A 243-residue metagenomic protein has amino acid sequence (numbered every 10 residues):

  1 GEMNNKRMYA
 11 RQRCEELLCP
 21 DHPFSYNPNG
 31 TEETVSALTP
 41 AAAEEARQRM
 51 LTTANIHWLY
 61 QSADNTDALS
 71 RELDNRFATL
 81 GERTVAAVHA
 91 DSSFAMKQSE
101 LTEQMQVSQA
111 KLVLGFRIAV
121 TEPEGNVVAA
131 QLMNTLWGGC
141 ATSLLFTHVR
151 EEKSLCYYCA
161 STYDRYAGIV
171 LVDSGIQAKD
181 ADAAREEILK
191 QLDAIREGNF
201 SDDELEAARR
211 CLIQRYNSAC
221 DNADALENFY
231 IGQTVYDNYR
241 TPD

Functional and structural regions predicted by a protein language model:
G1-V85, V120-T121, A129, E151-D243: Charge-rich, well-structured scaffold segments of protease-associated domains
N55, R83-L144, K153: His/Glu-based metal-binding/catalytic segments typifying zinc-dependent metallopeptidases
